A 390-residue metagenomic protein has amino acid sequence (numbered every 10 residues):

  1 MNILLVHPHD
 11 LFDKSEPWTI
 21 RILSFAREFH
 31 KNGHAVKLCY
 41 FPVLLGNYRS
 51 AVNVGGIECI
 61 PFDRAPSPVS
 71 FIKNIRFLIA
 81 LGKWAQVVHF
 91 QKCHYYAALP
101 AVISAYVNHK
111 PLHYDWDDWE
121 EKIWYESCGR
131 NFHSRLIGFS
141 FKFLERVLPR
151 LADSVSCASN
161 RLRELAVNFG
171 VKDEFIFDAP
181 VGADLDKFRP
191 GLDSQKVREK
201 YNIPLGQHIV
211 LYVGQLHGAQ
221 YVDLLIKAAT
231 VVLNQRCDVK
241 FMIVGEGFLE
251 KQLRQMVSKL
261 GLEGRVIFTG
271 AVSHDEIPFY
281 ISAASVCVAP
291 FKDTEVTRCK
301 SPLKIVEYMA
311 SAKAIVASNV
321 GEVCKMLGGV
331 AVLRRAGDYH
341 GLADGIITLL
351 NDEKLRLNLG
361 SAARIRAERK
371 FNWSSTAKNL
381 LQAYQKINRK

Functional and structural regions predicted by a protein language model:
M1-E58: N-terminal subdomain of nucleotide-sugar transferases
L4-V6, P204-A229, M242: Conserved donor-binding/catalytic core segment of Leloir-type glycosyltransferases
S24-R27, I75-K83, Y96-L99, I103-V107 (+3 more regions): Membrane-proximal helix-turn-helix segments that form the acceptor-binding/catalytic region of lipid-linked
S50-A51, R189-I203: A short helix/loop element that forms part of the nucleotide-sugar donor recognition site in Leloir-type
R161, G182: Carbohydrate-associated surface elements
V244, K251-P278: Nucleotide-activated donor-binding/catalytic signature segment of Leloir-type glycosyltransferases, i.e., the conserved
R265, I281-R298, K313-A314: Acidic donor-binding loop of glycosyltransferase active sites
A331-Y339, T348-K354: Conserved acidic donor-binding segment of nucleotide-sugar-dependent glycosyltransferases
